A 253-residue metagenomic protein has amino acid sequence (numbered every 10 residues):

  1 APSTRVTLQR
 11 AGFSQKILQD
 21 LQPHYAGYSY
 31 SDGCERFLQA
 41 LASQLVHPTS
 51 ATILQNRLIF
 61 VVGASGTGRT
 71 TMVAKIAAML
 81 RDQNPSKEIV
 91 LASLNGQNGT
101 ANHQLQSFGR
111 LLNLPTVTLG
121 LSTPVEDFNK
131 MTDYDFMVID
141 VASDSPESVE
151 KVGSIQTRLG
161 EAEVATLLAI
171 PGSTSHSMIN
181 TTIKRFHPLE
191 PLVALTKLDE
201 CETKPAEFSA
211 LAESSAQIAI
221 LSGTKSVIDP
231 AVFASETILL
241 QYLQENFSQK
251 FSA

Functional and structural regions predicted by a protein language model:
A1-P48, S252-A253: Non-catalytic terminal/linker segments enriched in charged/polar, low-complexity residues
T4, L8, E207, L211-A253: NTP-binding/hydrolysis catalytic cores, primarily Walker-type P-loop NTPases
L58-F60: Short hydrophobic/aromatic beta-strand immediately N-terminal to the Walker A/P-loop
V62-S65, N84, I89-T100, G109-V152 (+1 more regions): Switch II (G3) loop of P-loop NTPases
R69: Conserved lysine of the Walker
M72, I76, Q104: Hydrophobic positions on the alpha1 helix immediately C-terminal to the Walker A/P-loop
E88-V90, E163-I170, F186-D229: Conserved beta-strand/loop subsegment of P-loop NTPase cores
S143-V149, A162-I179, E200-C201: Conserved Switch II/interswitch segment of TRAFAC-class P-loop GTPases
